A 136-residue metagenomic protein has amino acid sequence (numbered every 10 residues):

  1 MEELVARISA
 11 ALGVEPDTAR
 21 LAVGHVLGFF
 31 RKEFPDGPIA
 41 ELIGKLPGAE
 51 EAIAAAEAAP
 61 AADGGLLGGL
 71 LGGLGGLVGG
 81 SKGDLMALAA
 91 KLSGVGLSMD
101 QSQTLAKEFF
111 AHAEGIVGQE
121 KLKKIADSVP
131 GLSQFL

Functional and structural regions predicted by a protein language model:
M1-L136: A structural "flexibility-hinge" signal
